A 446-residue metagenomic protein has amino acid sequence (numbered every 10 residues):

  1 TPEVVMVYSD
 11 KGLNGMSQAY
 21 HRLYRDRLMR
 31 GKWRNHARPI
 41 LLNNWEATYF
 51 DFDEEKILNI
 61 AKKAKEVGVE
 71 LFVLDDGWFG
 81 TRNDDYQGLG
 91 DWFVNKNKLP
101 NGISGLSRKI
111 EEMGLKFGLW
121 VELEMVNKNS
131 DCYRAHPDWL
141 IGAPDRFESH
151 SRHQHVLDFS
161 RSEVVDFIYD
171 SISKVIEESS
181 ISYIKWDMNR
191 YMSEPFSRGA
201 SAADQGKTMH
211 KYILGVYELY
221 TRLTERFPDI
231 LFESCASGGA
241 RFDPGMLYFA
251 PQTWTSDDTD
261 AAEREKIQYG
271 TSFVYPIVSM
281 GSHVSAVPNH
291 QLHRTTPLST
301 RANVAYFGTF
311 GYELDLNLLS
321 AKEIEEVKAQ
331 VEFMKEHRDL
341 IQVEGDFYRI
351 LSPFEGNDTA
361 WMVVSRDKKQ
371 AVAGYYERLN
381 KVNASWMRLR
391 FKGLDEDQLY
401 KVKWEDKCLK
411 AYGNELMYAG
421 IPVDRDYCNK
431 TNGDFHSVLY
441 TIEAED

Functional and structural regions predicted by a protein language model:
T1-D10, F435-I442: Short Pro-Gly-centered flexible turn/kink motifs
S9-G12, T48-D51, F79-D85, E124-N129 (+7 more regions): Flexible loop/turn segments at secondary-structure boundaries
W33-F167, Y183, S193: Aromatic-lined carbohydrate-binding/catalytic grooves of carbohydrate-active enzymes
L42, F72, I110, I168 (+5 more regions): Conserved, mostly hydrophobic/aromatic
P100-G102, R134-H136, L140-P297, T309 (+2 more regions): Active-site neighborhood of glycoside hydrolase catalytic domains
S299-L351: Catalytic cores of secreted or luminal carbohydrate-active enzymes
P353-E396: Carbohydrate-binding surface patches
L379-D446: C-terminal beta-sandwich/jelly-roll accessory domains of carbohydrate-active enzymes
